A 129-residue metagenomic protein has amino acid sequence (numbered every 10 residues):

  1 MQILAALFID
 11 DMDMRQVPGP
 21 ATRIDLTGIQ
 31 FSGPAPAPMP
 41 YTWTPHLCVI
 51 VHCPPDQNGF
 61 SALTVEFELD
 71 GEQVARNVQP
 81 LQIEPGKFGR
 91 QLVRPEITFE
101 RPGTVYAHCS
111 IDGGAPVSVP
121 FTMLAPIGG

Functional and structural regions predicted by a protein language model:
M1-H46, A125-G129: Non-catalytic, glycine-rich low-complexity segments
T44-H46, E84-R94: Aromatic sugar-binding surface patches on proteins that engage polysaccharides or sugar-phosphate polymers
C48-P54: Short edge beta-strand/loop segments characteristic of extracellular beta-sandwich folds
Q57-G59, R101-V105: Short tyrosine-centred short linear motifs in exposed loops/low-complexity segments
V65-L69, C109: Conserved aromatic beta-strand anchor motif in extracellular beta-sandwich/beta-rich domains
V74-P85: Solvent-exposed serine/threonine-rich low-complexity stretches and specific carbohydrate-binding patches
L81-Q82, T122-G128: Short beta-strand edge segments in extracellular beta-sheet folds
D112-V119: Short acidic/polar inter-strand loop motif in beta-rich domains
